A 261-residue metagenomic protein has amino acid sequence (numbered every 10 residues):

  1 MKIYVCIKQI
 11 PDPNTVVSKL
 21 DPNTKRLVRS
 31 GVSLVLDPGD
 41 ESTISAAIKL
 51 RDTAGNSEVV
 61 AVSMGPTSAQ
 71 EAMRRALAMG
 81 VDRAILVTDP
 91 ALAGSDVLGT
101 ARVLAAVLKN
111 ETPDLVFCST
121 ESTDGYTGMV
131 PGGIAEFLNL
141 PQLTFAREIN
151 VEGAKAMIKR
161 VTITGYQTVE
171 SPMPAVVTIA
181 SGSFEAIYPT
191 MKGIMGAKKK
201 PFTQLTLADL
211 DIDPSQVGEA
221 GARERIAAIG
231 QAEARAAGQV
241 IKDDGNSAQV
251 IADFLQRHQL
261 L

Functional and structural regions predicted by a protein language model:
M1-L261: N-terminal glycine-rich FAD/FM-binding segment characteristic of electron-transfer flavoproteins
